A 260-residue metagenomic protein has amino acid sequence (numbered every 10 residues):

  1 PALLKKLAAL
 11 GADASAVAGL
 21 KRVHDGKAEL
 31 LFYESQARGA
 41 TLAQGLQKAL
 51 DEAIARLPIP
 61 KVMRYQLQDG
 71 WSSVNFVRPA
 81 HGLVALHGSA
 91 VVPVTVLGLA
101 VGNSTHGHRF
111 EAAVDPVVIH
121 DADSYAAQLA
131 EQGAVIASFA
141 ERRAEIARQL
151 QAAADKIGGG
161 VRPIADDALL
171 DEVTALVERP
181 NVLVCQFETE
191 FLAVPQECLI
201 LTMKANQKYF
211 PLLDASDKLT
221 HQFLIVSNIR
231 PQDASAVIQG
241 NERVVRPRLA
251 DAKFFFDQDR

Functional and structural regions predicted by a protein language model:
P1-K208, L213-D217: Long, basic N-terminal domains or extensions that often function in RNA/ssDNA interaction or organelle/cellular
P211-R260: Function-dense linear segments that define catalytic or interfacial modules in macromolecule-processing proteins
